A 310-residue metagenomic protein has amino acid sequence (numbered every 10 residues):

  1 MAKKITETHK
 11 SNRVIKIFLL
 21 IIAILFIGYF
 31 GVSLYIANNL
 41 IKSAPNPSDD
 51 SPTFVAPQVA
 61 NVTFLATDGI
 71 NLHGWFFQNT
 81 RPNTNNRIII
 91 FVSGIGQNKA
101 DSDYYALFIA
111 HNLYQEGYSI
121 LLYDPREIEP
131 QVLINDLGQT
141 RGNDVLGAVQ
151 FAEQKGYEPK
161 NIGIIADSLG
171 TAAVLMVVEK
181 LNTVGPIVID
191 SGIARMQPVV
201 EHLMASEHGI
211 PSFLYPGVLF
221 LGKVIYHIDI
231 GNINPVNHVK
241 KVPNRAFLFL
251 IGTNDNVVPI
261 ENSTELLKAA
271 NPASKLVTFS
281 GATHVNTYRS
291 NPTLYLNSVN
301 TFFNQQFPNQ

Functional and structural regions predicted by a protein language model:
S11-L65, W75: An N-terminal hydrophobic leader/cap segment in hydrolases
I95-A110, P125: The serine-hydrolase catalytic nucleophile loop
A100, R126-G156: Catalytic nucleophile-loop/oxyanion-hole region of alpha/beta-hydrolase and closely related hydrolase-like folds
A110-V132: Conserved alpha/beta-hydrolase
M176-I228: Hydrolase active-site cap/lid region
P235, P259-K268: Short alpha-helix in the alpha/beta-hydrolase fold that links the catalytic acid
V242-P243, L248-I251, D255: Short beta-strand/loop motif that positions the catalytic acidic residue of the alpha/beta-hydrolase fold
S290-Q310: Catalytic active-site module of serine/aspartate enzymes centered on a nucleophile-bearing elbow/loop
